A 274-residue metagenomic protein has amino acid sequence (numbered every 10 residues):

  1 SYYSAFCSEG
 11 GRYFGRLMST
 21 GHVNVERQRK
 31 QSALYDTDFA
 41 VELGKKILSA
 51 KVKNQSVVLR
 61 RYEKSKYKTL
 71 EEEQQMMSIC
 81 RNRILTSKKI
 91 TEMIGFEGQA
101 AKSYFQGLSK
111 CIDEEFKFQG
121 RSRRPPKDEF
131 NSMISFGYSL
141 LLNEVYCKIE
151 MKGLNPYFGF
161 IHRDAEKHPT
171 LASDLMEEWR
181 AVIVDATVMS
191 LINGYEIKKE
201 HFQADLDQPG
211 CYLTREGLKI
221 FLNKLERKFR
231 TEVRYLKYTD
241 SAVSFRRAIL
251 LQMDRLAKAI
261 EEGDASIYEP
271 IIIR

Functional and structural regions predicted by a protein language model:
S1-R29: Trp/Phe/Arg-rich N-terminal binding region typifying the photolyase-homology
N24-R274: Active-site helix-to-loop segments that bind/position phosphate- or nucleotide-bearing substrates and donors across
